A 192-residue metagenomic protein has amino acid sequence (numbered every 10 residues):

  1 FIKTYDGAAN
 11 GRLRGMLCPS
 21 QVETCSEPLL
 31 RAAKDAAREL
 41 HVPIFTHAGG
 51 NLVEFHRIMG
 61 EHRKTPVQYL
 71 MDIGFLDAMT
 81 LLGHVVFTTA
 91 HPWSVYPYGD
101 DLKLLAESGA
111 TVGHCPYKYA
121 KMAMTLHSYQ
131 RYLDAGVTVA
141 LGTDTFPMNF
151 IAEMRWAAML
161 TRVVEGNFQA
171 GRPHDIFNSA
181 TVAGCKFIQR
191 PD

Functional and structural regions predicted by a protein language model:
F1-H91: Metal-coordinating catalytic core of metallo-dependent amide/deamination hydrolases
L13, C25-A33, P66, A78 (+6 more regions): General structural feature for long, well-ordered alpha-helical segments within catalytic domains of soluble enzymes
S20-Q21, P116-M122, G142-M148: Glycine-rich phosphate/pyrophosphate-binding beta-alpha loops
L30-E39, V95-V112: Short, electropositive alpha-helical surface patch
L52-T65, A90-L102, A123-L133, P147-R162: Histidine/acidic-residue-rich catalytic or RNA/ligand-binding cores of hydrolases and nuclease-related proteins
D72-M79, S128-D192: His/Asp/Glu-enriched, well-ordered alpha-helical/loop segment that forms or immediately abuts the divalent-metal
L82-G83, G113-C115, A140-T143: Active-site neighborhood of phospho(di)ester-bond hydrolases with catalytic His/Asp-centered motifs
F87, E107-R131, A135-V137: A conserved active-site cap/scaffold subdomain adjacent to cofactor or substrate pockets
